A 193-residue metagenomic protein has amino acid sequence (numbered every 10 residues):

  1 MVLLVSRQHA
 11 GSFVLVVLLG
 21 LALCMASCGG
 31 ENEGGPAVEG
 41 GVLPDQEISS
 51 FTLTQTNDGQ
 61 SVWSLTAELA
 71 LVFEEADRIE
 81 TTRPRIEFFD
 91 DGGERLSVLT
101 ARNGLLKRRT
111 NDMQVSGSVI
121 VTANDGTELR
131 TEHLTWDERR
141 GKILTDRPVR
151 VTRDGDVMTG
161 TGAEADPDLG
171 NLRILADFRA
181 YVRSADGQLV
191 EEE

Functional and structural regions predicted by a protein language model:
M1-E193: Mature-chain termini and adjacent capping regions
